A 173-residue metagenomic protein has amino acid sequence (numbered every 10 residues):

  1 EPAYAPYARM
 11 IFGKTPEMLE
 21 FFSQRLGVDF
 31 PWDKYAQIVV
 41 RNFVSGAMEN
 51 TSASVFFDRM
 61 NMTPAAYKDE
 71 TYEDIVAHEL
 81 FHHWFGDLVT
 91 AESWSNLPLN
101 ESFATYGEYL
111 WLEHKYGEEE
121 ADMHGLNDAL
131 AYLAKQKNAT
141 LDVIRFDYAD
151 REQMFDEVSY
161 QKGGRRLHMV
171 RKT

Functional and structural regions predicted by a protein language model:
E1-T173: Hydrophobic alpha-helical and helix-loop surface patches within well-folded domains that function as non-catalytic
